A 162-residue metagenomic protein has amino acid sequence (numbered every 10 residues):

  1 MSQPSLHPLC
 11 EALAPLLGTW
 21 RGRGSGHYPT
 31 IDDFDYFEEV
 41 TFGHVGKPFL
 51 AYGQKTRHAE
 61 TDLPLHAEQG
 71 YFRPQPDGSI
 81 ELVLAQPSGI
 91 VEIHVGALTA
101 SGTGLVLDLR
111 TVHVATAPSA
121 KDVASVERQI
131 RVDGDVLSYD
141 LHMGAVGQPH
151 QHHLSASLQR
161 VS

Functional and structural regions predicted by a protein language model:
M1-F49, K55-P64, S125, D133-V136 (+1 more regions): Amphipathic/hydrophobic helical signal segments and adjacent flexible N-terminal regions that mediate secretion
E38, E68-G70, E92-H94, V126-R128 (+1 more regions): A structural detector for short beta-strand units
F42, F72, G96-L98, R128-I130 (+1 more regions): A structural signal for short hydrophobic beta-strand segments in well-ordered beta-sheet cores
G53-R57, L82-Q86, L109-H113, L141-M143: Short beta-strand segments that buttress and anchor functional surface loops
A59-T99: Helix-adjacent hinge/juxtasegments
G89-I90, L107-E127: Acidic, glycine-rich flexible loop segments
A100-G102, V132-G134: A generic beta-sheet turn/junction motif
